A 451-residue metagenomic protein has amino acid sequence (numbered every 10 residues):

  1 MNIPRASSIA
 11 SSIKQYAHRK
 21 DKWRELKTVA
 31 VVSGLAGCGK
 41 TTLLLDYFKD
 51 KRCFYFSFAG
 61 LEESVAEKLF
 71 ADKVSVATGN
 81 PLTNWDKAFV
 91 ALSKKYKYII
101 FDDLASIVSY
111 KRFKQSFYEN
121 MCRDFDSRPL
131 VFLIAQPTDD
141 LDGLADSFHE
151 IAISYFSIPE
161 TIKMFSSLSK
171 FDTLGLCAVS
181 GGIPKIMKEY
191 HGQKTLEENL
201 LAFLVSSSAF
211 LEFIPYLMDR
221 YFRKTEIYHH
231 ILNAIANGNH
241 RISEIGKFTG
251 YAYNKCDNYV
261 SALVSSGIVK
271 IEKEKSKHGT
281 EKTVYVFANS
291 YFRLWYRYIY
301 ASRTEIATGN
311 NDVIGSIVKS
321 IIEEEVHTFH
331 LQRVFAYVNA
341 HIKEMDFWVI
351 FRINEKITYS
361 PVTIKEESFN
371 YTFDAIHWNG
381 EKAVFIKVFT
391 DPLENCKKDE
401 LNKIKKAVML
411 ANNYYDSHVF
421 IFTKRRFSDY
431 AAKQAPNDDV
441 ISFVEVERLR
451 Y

Functional and structural regions predicted by a protein language model:
K27-L45: Walker A/P-loop nucleotide-binding motif
V29-G34, S106-A145: Sensor-1/coupling segment of RecA-like P-loop NTPase cores
R52-F56, G60-N80, L294: Conserved NTP-binding/hydrolysis module of P-loop NTPases
A91-Q115: Conserved P-loop NTPase "ATPase switch" module shared by AAA+ and STAND
H149-T173: Conserved small helical "lid"/interfacial subdomain of P-loop NTPases
F165-Y216: Amphipathic alpha-helical "lid/sensor" segments that cap RecA-like P-loop NTPase cores
E198-N370: Accessory nucleic acid-recognition modules appended to NTPase machines
G380-A383, V388-E447: Catalytic cores of nucleic-acid endonucleases
